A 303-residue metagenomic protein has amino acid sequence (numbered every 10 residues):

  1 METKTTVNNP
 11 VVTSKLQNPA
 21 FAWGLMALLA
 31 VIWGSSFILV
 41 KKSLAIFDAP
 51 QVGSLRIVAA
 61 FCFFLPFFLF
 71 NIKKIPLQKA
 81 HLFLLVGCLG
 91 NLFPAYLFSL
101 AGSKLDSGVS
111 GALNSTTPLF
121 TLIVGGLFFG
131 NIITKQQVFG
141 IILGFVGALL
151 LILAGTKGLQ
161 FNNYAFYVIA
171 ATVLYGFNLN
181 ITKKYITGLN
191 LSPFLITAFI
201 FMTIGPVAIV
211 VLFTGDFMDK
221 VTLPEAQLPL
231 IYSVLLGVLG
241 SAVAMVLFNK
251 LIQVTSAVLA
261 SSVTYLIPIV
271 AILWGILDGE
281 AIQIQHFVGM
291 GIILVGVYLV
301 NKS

Functional and structural regions predicted by a protein language model:
E2-L16, L55-V58, L153-A154, T264-S303: C-terminal-most transmembrane helix of multi-pass membrane proteins
E2-Q51, L100, G158-K184, P206-V207 (+1 more regions): Glycine-/small-residue-enriched transmembrane alpha-helix faces in small-molecule transporters and effluxers
N18-W23, I46-P50, S54, I75-H81 (+3 more regions): Juxtamembrane helix-entry segments on the extracytoplasmic side of multipass membrane proteins
I32, S36-F37, L65-N114, L150 (+1 more regions): Specific transmembrane alpha-helical segments of multi-pass solute transporters/efflux pumps, especially DMT/EamA
G53-L55, A95, S110-T116, I181-G205 (+1 more regions): Helix-helix packing/entry segments at the starts of transmembrane helices
F63-K73, T117-I142, I269-V288: C-terminal transmembrane-helix exit sites in multi-pass transporters
F64, T121-L122, G158-M218, L247: Transmembrane alpha-helical segments that form core, pore/gating elements of small-molecule transporters/exporters
F64, V124, I133-A154, T172 (+2 more regions): Hydrophobic transmembrane alpha-helices of multi-pass small-molecule transport proteins
